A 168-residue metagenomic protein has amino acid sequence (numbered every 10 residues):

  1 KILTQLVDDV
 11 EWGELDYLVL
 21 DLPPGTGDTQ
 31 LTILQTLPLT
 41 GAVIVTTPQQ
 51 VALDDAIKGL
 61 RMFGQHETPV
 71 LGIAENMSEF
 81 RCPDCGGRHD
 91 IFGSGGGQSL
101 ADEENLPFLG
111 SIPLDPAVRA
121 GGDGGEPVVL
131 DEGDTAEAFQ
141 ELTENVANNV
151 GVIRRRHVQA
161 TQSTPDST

Functional and structural regions predicted by a protein language model:
I2-T32: Switch II (G3) loop of P-loop NTPases
D9-G13, Q35-P38, Q65-H66: Conserved catalytic network of the ASCE P-loop NTPase/AAA+ motor domain
W12-D16, L39-A42, R81-P83: Short, surface-exposed connector motifs at secondary-structure boundaries
T26-G41, Q50: ATP-dependent NMP and nucleoside kinases share a basic, alpha-helical "lid"
L31-L34, A56-K58, C85-G86: Short amphipathic alpha-helical segments
L39, Q50-P69: Anionic-ligand binding region
T40-Q49, G72-A74, I112: Conserved phosphate-donor/acceptor-positioning beta-strand/loop module used by diverse small-molecule
M62-T168: C-terminal lobe/tail of nucleotide-utilizing enzymes
